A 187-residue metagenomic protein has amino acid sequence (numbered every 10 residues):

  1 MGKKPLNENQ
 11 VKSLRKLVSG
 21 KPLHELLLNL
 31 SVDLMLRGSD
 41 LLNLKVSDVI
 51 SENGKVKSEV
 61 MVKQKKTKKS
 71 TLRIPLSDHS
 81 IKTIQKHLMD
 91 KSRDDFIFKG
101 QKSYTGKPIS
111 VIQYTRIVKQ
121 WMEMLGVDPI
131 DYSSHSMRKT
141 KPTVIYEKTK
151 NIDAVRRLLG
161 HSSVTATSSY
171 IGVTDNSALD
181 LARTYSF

Functional and structural regions predicted by a protein language model:
M1-F187: Conserved catalytic core of the tyrosine transesterase superfamily
